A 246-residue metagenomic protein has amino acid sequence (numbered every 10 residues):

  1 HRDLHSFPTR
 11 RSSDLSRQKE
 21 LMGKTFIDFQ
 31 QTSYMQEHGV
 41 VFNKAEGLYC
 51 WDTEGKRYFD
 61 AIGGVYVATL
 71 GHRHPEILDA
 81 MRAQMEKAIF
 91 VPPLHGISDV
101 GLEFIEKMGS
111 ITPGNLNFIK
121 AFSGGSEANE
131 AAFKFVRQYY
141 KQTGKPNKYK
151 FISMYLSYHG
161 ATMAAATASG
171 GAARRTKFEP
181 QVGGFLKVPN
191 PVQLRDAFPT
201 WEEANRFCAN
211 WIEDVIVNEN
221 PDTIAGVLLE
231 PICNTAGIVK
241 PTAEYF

Functional and structural regions predicted by a protein language model:
H1-S12: Short, small-residue-biased leader/transition segments that mark boundaries at the very start of proteins
R2, E37-F42, T167, T176-K177: Short Gly/Pro-enriched turn/cap motifs at secondary-structure boundaries
R10-E46, G96, C208: Active-site-adjacent loop/helix segments that line or gate small-molecule/cofactor pockets in enzymes
G39-D60: Active-site and channel-lining beta-strand-loop segments that bind or position nucleotide-derived/phosphorylated
Y58, V65, T69-H95, E103-S123: Glycine-rich phosphate-binding segment of PLP-dependent enzymes
E106-G226: PLP-dependent aspartate aminotransferase-fold enzymes
I232-F246: Active-site core of PLP-dependent enzymes with the aminotransferase class I/II
